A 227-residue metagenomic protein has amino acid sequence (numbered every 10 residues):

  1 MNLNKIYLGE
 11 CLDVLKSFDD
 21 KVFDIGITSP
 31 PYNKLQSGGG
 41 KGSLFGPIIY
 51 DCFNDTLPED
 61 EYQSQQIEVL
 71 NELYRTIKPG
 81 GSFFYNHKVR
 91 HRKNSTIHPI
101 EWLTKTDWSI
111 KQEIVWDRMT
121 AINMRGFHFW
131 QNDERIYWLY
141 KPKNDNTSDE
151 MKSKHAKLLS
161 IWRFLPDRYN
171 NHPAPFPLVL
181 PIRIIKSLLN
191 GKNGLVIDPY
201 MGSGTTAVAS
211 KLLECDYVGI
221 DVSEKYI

Functional and structural regions predicted by a protein language model:
M1-Y226: Core catalytic lobe of class I
